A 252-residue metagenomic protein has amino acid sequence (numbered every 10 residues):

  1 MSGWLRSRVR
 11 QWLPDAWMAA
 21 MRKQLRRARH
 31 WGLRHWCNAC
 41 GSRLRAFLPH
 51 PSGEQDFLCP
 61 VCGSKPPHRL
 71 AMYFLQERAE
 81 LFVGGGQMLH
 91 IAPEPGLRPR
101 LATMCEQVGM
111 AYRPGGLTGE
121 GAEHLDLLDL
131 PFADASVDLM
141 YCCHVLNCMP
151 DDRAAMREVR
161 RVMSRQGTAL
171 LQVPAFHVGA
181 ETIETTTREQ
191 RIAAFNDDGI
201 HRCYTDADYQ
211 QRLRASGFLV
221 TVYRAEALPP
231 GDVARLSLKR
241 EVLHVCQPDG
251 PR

Functional and structural regions predicted by a protein language model:
S2-P131, R224, P229-R252: Conserved N-terminal segment of class I S-adenosyl-L-methionine
K23-W31, P150-V159, S164-R252: S-adenosyl-L-methionine-dependent methyltransferase catalytic module, highlighting the catalytic core
I91, M140-Y141: Hydrophobic beta-strand segment of the Class I
L117, C142, P174-F176: An acidic- and aromatic-residue-enriched active-site/binding cleft used to recognize and process polar
C143-C148: Short catalytic micro-motifs in class I SAM-dependent methyltransferases
